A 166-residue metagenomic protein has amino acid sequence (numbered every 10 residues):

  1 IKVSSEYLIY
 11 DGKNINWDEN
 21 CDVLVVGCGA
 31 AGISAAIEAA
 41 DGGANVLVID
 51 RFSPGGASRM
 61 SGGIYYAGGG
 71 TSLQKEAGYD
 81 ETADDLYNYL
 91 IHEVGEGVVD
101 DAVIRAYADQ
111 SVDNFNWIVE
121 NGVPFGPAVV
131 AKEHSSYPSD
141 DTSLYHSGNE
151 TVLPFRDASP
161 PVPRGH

Functional and structural regions predicted by a protein language model:
I1-V23, D41: Extreme N-terminal leader/targeting segments of oxidoreductases
E6-N14, A35, F155-H166: Structural core of flavin- and non-heme-iron oxidoreductases, emphasizing the beta-strand/alpha-helix scaffold
C21-V48: N-terminal Rossmann-like FAD-binding beta1-loop-alpha1 element of flavoenzymes
A31-S34, D85, Y89, A106-D113 (+1 more regions): Extracytoplasmic/secreted proteins, especially bacterial periplasmic and envelope-associated proteins
D41-G62: Glycine-rich FAD pyrophosphate-binding loop
A67-Y107: Glycine-rich active-site loop/strand segments that organize a redox cofactor
A106-H166: Conserved redox-cofactor binding core of oxidoreductases
